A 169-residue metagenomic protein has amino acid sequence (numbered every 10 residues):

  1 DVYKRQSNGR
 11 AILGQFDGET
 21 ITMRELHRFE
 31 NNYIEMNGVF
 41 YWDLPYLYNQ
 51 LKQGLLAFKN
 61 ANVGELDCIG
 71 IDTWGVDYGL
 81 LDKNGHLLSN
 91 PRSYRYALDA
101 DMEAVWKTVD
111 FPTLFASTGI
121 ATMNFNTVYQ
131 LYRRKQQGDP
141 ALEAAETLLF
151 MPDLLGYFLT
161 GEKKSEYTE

Functional and structural regions predicted by a protein language model:
D1-S89, A116, A144: N-terminal glycine/serine-rich phosphate-binding loop of ATP-dependent small-molecule kinases, especially carbohydrate
Q6-N8, D77, D99-D101, F125-V128: Conserved A3 ("GATE") glycine/threonine-rich loop of ANL adenylate-forming enzymes
L81, L114-E169: Gly/Ser/Thr-rich active-site cleft segment
R92-F111: Short alpha-helix plus adjacent loop in nuclease-associated cores
